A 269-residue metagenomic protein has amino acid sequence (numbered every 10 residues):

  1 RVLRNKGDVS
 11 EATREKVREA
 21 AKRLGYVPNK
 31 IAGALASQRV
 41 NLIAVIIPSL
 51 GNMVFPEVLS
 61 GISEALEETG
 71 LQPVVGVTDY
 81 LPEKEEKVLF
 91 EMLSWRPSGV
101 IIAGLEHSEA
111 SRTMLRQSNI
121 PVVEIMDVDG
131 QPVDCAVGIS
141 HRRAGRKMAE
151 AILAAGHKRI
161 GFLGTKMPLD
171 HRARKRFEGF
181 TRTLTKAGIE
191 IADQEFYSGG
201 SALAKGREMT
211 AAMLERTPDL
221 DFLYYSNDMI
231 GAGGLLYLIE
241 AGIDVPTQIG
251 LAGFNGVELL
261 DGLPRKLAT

Functional and structural regions predicted by a protein language model:
R1-N41: N-terminal helix-turn-helix DNA-binding module of bacterial transcription factors
P28, S37-G51, T69-L71: Interdomain hinge and pocket-entrance segments immediately C-terminal to HTH DNA-binding domains
L66-V77, F162, F177, T181-A204: Short beta-strand elements in bilobed, periplasmic/extracellular small-molecule ligand-binding domains
P73-S94, Y197-T217: Structural motif
Y80, A103-K147, M167, I189 (+2 more regions): Flexible loop/hinge segments that line or gate small-molecule binding clefts
R96-G104, G161-G164, F196, T217-N227 (+1 more regions): Periplasmic-binding protein-like
V137-F162, E178-R182, L203-A211, G231: Hydrophobic alpha-helical segments within soluble ligand-binding/sensing domains
A211, R216-T269: Flexible loop/turn connectors
